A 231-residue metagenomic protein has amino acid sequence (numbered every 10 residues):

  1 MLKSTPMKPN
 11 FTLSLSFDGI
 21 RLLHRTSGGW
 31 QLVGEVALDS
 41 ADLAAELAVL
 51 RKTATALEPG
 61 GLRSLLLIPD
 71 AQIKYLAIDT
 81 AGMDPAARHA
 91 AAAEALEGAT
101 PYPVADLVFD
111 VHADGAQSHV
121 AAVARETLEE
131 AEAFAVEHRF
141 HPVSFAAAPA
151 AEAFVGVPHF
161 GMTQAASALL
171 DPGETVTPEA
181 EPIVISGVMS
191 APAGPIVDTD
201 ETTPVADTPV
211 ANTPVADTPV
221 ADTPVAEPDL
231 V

Functional and structural regions predicted by a protein language model:
M1-V231: Hydrophobic/aromatic-enriched cytosolic interaction surfaces used to assemble or bind macromolecules
